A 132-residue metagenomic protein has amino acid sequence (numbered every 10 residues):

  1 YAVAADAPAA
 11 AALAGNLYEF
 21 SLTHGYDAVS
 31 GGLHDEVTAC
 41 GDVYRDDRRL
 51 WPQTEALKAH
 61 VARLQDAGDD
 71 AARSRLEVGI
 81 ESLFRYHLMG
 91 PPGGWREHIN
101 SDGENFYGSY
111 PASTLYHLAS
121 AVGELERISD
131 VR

Functional and structural regions predicted by a protein language model:
Y1-R132: Glycan-recognition and catalytic cores of secretory/periplasmic carbohydrate-active enzymes
